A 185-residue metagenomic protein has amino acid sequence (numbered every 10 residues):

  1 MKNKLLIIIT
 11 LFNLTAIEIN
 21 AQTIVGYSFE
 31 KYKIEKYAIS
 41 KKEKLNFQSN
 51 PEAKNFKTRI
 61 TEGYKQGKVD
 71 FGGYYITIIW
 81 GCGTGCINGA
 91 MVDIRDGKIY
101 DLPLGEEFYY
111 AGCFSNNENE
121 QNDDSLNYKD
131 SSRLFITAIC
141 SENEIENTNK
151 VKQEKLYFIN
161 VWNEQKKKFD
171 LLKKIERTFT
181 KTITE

Functional and structural regions predicted by a protein language model:
K4-L5, L14, A21-N46, S125-E185: Acidic, small-residue rich beta-repeat scaffolds with periodic aromatic anchors
I8-I9, I19: Cleavable N-terminal signal peptides
T23-W80: N-terminal secretory signal peptides
Y64-D70, E120-S131: Structural signature of eukaryotic scaffold interfaces centered on beta-propeller domains
G67-G105: Mid-length scaffold segments of soluble, non-membrane domains
T84-G89, N119-N122, K152-L156: Short, surface-exposed coil-to-beta transition loops
V92-D96, C113-L126, C140, N147-N149: Active-site-proximal loop/helix of nucleotide/amide-processing enzymes and allied scaffolds
L104-N116, F179-K181: Surface-exposed loop and turn segments in beta-propeller and other repeat-based domains that flank or scaffold
